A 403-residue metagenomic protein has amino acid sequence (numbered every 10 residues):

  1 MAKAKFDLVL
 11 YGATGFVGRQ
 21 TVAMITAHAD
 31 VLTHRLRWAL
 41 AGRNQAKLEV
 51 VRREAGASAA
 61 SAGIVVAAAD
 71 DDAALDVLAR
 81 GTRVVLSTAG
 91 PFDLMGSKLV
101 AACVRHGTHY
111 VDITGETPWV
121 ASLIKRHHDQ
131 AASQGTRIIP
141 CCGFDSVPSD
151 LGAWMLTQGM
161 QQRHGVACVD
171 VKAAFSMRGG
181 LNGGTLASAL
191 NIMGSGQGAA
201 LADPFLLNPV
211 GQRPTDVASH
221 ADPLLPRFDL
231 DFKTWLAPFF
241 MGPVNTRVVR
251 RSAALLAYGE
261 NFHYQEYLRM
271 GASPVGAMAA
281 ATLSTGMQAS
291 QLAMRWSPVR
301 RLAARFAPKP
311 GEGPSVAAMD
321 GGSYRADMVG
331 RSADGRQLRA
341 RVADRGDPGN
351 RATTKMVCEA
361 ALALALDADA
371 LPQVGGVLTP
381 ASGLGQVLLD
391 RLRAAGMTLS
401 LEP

Functional and structural regions predicted by a protein language model:
F6-A29: N-terminal Rossmann NAD(P)H-binding glycine-rich loop of SDR-like oxidoreductase domains
D7, R83-V84, H109, L338: Structural motif
G18, Q158-P403: C-terminal catalytic/substrate-binding lobe primarily of soluble NAD(P)-dependent oxidoreductases
M24-R35, L256: A short, Lys/Arg-enriched amphipathic alpha-helix followed by its capping loop at the start of a domain
D30-K47: Conserved glycine-rich Rossmann-like NAD(P)H-binding loop of the short-chain dehydrogenase/reductase
N44-D76: Conserved N-terminal Rossmann-fold NAD(P) cofactor-binding segment
V65-T82, T88-L94: Conserved Rossmann-fold cofactor-binding substructure of NAD(P)-dependent oxidoreductases
P91-G211, R251: Glycine-/Pro-rich loop/turn segments that contact NAD(P) or position catalytic residues in Rossmann-like domains
